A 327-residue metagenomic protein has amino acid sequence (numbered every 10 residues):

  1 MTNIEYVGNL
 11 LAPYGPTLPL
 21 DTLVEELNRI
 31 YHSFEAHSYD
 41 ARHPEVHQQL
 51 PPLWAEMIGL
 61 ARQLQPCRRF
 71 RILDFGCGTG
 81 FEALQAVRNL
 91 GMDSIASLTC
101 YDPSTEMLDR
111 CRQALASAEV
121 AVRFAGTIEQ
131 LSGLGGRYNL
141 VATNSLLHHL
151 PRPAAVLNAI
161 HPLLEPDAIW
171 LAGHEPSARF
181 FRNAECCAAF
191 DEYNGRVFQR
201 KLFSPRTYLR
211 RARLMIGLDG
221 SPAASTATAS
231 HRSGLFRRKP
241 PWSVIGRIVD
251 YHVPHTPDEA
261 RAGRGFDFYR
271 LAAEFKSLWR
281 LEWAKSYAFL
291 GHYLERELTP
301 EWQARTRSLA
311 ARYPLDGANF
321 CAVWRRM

Functional and structural regions predicted by a protein language model:
T2-P66, F81-Q85, M107: Conserved class I S-adenosyl-L-methionine
F75, T79-Q130: Class I SAM-dependent methyltransferase SAM/SAH-binding core
Q130-G136: Short amphipathic alpha-helix with an adjacent loop that forms part of the alpha/beta core around
A142: A conserved beta-strand element that flanks and buttresses the S-adenosyl-L-methionine
S145-L146: Short catalytic micro-motifs in class I SAM-dependent methyltransferases
A154-P166: A short glycine-rich, Lys/Arg-flanked "PGG" loop and its adjoining helix->strand segment in the class I
L171-K239: Conserved class I S-adenosyl-L-methionine
A227-M327: A C-terminal cap/extension of S-adenosyl-L-methionine-dependent methyltransferases that defines the acceptor-substrate
